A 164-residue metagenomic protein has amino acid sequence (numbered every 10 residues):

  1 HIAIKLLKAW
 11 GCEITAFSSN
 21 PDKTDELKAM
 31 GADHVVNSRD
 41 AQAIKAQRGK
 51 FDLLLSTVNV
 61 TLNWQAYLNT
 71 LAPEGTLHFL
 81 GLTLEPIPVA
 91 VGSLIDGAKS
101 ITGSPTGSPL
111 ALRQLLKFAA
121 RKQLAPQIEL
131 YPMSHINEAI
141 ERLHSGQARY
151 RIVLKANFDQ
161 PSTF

Functional and structural regions predicted by a protein language model:
H1-D40: Mid-domain Rossmann-like dinucleotide-binding core that forms the NAD(H)/NADP(H) cofactor-binding site
P21-D22, T61, L84: Helix N-cap at the beta1-alpha1 junction of Rossmann-like dinucleotide-binding domains, i.e., the first residues
S38, L55-T57: Short, well-ordered coil/turn residues at beta-beta hairpins and beta-strand->alpha-helix junctions within
K45-D52: A short acidic, Gly/Pro-enriched loop at the edge of an enzyme's catalytic core that lines a small-molecule cofactor
L71-P73: Helix-to-beta-strand junctions that scaffold the AdoMet/dcAdoMet cofactor pocket in Class I SAM-dependent enzymes
T76, V89-E129: Rossmann-fold dehydrogenase core element
L80-G81: Acidic carboxylate diad motif detector
L112-F164: C-terminal hydrophobic helical "lid"/dimerization subdomain of Rossmann-like NAD(P)H-dependent oxidoreductases
